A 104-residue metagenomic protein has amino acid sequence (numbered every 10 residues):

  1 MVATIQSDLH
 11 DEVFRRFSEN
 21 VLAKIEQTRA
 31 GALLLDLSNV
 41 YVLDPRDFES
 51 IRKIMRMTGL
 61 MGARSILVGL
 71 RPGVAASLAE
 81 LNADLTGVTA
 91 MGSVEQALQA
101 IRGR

Functional and structural regions predicted by a protein language model:
M1, Q96-Q99: A short acidic, often aromatic-flanked loop/helix-cap motif at beta-alpha or helix-coil junctions that lines enzyme
M1-S18: STAS-typified acidic loop motif
D11, D44, G87: Flexible, glycine- and charge-enriched loops at secondary-structure boundaries
F14-V21, I25, G62: Expand to "…catalyze enediolate/carbanion chemistry for C-C bond making/breaking, isomerization, decarboxylation
E19, F48, M57, L98-R104: N-terminal regions of ATP-driven nucleic-acid and macromolecular assemblies, encompassing P-loop NTP-binding domains
T28-G31, L35-D84: Amphipathic alpha-helical interaction surfaces in cytosolic regulatory modules
T86-A97: Short acidic-hydrophobic, aromatic-tinged amphipathic segments that line or gate anion-handling sites
